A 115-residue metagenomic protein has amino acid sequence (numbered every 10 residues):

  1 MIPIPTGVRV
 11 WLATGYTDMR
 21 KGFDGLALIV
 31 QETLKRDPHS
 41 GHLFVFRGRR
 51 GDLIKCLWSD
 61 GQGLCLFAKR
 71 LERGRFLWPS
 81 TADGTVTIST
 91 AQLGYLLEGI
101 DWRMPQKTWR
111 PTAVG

Functional and structural regions predicted by a protein language model:
M1-G115: Polybasic/polar functional segments that serve as interface/processing modules
